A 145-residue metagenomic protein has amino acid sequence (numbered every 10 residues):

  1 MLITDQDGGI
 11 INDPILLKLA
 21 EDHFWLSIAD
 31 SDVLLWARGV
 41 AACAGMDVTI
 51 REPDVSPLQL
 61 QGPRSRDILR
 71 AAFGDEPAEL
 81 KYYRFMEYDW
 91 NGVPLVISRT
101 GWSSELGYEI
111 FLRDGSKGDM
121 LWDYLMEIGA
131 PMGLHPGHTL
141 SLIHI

Functional and structural regions predicted by a protein language model:
M1-H23, S27-C43: Extended, compositionally biased flexible segments
M1-N12, S65-L95: Internal amphipathic helical hairpin motif
I10-A20, I50-R51, P94-G107: Residues forming anionic-ligand binding surfaces in small-molecule and nucleic-acid pockets of primarily soluble enzymes
A29-L34, P63-S65, R113-G118: Helix N-cap motif at beta-to-alpha junctions
A41-T49, E76-P77, L125-P136: A common structural junction motif
L106-W122, M126: A conserved active-site cap/scaffold subdomain adjacent to cofactor or substrate pockets
I143-I145: Conserved small/polar residues in nucleotide/adenosyl-binding loops
